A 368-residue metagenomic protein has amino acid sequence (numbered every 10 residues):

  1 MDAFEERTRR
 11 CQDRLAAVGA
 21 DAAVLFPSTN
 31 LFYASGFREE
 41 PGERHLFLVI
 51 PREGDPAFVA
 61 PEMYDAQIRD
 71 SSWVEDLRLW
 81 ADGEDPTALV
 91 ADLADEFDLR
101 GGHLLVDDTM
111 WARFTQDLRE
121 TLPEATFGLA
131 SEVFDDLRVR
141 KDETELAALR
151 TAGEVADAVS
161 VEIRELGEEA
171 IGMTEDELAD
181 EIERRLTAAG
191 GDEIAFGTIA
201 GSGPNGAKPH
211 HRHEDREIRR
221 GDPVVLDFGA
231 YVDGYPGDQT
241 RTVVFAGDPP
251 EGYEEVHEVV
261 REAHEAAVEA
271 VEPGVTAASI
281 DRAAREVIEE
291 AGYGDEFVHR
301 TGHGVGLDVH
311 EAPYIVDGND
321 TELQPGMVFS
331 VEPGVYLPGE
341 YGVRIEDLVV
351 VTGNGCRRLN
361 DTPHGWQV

Functional and structural regions predicted by a protein language model:
M1-V368: Active-site neighborhoods and metal-handling regions in enzymes and metal-associated proteins
